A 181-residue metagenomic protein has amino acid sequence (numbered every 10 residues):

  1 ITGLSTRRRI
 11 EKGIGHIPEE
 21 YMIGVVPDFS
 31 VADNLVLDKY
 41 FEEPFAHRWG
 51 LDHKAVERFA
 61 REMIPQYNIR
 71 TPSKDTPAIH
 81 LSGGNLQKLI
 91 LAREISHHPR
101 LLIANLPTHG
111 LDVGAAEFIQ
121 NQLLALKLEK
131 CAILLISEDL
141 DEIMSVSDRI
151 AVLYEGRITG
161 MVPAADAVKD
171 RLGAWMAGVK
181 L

Functional and structural regions predicted by a protein language model:
I1-L181: Glycine-rich phosphate-binding loops of nucleotide-dependent enzymes
